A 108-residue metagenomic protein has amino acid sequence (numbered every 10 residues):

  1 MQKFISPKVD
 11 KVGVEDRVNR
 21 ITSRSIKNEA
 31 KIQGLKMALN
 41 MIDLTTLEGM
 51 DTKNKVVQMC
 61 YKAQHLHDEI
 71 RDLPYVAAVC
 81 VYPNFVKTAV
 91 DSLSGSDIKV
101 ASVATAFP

Functional and structural regions predicted by a protein language model:
M1-I42: Charged, compositionally biased N-terminal leader segments and the immediate start of the first structured element
Q2, I26, T46-V56, D68 (+1 more regions): Metallocofactor- and cofactor-centric catalytic cores in central/energy metabolism, strongly enriched
V9, Q33, M50-Q58, C80 (+1 more regions): Conserved active-site and cofactor/substrate-binding residues in soluble primary-metabolism enzymes
V18-I21, S25, M41-K53, A101-P108: Active-site mouth loops of central-metabolism enzymes
K36, Y61-I70: Short, flexible, solvent-exposed loop/turn segments with mixed acidic/basic and small polar residues
V56-A63, V86-V90: Generic structural signal for well-ordered alpha-helices, preferentially at hydrophobic/aromatic core positions
I70-P108: Active-site cofactor/substrate anionic-group-binding motifs, chiefly glycine- and Lys/Arg-rich phosphate-binding loops
